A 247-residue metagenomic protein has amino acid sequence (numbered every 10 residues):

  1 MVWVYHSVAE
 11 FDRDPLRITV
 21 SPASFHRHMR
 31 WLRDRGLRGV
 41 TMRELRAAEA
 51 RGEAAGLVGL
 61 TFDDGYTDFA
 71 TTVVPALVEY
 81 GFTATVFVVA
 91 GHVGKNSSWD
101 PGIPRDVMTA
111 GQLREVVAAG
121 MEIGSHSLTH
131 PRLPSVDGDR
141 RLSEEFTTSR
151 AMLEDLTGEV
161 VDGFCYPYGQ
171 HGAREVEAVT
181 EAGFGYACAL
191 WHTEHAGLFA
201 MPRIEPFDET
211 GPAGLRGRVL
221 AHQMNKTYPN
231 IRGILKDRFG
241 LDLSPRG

Functional and structural regions predicted by a protein language model:
M1-T61, T67-F69, S135-G247: C-terminal active-site subregion of NodB/CE4 polysaccharide deacetylases
H6, H126, H130: Histidine-centered divalent metal-coordination motifs
R33, V74-F82, D106-S125, T180: Acidic (Asp/Glu)-rich catalytic clusters
T61-F62, G124: Generic enzyme active-site microenvironment
D64-D68, S98-V107: Active-site glycine- and acidic-residue-rich loops that bind and position anionic ligands or nucleotide-like cofactors
Y80, G94, G111-L113, V117-A119 (+1 more regions): Extended, charge-rich helix/loop segments that form flexible, surface "patches" used to engage negatively charged
G81-I103: A short, conserved beta-to-alpha structural element at the edge of catalytic cores that scaffolds binding
K95-P104, H130-D139: Surface-exposed cleft-lining segments at the edges of enzyme active sites
